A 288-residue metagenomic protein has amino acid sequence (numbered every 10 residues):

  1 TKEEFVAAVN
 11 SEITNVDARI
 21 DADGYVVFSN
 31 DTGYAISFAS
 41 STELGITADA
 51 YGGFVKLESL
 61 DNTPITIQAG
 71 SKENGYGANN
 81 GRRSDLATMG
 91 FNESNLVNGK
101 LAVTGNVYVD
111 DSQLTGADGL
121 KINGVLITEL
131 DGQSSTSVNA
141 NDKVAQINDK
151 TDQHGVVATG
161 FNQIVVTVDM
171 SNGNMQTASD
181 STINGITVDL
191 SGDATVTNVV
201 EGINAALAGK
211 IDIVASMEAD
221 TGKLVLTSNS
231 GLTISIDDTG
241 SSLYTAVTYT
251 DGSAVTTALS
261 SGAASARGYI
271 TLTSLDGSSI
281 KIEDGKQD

Functional and structural regions predicted by a protein language model:
T1-A69, G75, V107-D284: Extended, beta-strand-rich, solvent-exposed assembly scaffolds of outer structural proteins
N74-N106, D288: Short, cationic low-complexity segments
